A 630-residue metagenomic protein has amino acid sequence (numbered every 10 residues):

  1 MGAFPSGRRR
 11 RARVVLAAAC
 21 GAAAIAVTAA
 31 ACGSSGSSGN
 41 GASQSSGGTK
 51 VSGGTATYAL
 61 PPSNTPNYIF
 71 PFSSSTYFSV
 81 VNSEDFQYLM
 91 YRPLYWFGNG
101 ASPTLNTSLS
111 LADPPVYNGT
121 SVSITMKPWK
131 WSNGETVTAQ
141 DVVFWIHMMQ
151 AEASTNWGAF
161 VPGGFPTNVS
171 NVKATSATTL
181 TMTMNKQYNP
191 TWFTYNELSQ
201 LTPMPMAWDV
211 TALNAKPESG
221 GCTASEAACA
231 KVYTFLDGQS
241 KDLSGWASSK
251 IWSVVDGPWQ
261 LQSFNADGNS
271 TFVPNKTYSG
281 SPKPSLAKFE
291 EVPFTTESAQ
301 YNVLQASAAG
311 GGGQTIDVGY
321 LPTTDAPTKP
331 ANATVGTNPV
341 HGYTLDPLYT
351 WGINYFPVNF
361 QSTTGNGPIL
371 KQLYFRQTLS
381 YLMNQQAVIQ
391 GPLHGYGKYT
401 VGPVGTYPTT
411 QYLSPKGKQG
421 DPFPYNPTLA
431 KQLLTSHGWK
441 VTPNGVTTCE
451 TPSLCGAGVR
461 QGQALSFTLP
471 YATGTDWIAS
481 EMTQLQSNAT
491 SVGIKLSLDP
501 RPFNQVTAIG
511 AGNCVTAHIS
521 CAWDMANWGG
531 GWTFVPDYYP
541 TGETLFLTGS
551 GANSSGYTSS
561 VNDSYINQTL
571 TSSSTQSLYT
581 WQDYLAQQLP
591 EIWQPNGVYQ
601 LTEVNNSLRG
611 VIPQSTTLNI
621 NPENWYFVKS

Functional and structural regions predicted by a protein language model:
V27, S45-G47, N265-N269, P274-K276 (+4 more regions): Detector for C-terminal structural segments
G33-S35: Bacterial signal peptide processing site
S52-S63, S121-M126, W145, L180-M182 (+6 more regions): Short, well-ordered beta-strand elements
T57-A59, T138-H147, A177, T181-T183 (+8 more regions): Alpha-helical secondary-structure segments
T57-Y117, H147, V254: N-terminal lobe/hinge region of extracytoplasmic solute-binding protein
L111-W157, S170, T175, T181-T183 (+4 more regions): Aromatic- and charge-enriched surface segment that lines or borders ligand/interaction sites
M149-A159, V172-K173, Q262-T277, E290-N366 (+2 more regions): Extracellular/periplasmic solute-recognition and catalytic clefts
V161-D237: Surface-exposed binding/hinge segments that line and control ligand-binding clefts or catalytic entry sites
